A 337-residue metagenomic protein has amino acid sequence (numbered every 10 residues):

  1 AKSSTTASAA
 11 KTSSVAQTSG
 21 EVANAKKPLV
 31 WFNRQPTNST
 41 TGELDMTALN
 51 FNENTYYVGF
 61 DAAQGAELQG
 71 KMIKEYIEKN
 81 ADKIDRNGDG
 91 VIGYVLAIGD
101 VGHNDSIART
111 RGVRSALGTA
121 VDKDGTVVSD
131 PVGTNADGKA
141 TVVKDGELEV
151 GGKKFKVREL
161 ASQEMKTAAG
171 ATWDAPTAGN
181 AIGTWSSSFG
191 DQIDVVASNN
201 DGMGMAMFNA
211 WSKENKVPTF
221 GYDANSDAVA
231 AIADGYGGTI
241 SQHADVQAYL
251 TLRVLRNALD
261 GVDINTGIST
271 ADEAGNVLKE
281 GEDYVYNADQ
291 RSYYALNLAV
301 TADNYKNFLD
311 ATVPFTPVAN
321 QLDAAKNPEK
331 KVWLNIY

Functional and structural regions predicted by a protein language model:
A1-Y337: A residue-level marker of the well-folded mature domains of exported/periplasmic proteins
